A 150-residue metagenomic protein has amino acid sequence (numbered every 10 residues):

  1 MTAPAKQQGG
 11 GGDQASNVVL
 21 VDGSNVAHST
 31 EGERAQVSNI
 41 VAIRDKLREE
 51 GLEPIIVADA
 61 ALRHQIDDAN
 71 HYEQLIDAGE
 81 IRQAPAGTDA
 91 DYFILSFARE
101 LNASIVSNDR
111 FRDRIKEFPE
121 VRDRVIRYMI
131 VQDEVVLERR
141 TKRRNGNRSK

Functional and structural regions predicted by a protein language model:
M1-N17: Acidic, polar low-complexity linker/tail segments
S16-V19, V26-G32, V41-K150: Nuclease catalytic cores that cleave nucleic-acid phosphodiester bonds, predominantly acidic two-metal-ion
